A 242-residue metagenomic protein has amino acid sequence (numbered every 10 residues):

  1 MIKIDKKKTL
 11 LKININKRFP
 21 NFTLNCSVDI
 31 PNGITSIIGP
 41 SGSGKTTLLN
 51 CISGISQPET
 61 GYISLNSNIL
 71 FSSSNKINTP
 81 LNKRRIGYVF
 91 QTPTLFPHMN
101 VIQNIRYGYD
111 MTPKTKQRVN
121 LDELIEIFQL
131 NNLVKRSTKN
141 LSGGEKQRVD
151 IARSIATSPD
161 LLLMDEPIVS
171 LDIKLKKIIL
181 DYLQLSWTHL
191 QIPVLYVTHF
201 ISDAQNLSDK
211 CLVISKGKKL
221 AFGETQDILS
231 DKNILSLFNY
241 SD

Functional and structural regions predicted by a protein language model:
N68-S73, K116-L133, Q184-L185: Conserved ABC ATPase "signature" region
L70-G87, M111: ABC ATPase NBD coupling module
S137-L141, E145: Conserved ABC ATPase signature
A156-D160: A short, proline-enriched helix->beta-strand linker immediately N-terminal to the Walker B motif in ABC-type P-loop
L162-E166: Catalytic Walker B motif of ABC-type/P-loop ATPase nucleotide-binding domains
F222-G223: ABC ATPase "signature
